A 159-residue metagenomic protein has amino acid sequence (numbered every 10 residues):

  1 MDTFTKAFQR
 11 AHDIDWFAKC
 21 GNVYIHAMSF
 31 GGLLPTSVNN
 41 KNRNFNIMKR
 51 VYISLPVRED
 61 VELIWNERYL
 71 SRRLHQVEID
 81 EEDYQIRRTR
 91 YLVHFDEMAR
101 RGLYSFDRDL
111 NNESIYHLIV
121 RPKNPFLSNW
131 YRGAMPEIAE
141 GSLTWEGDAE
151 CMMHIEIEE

Functional and structural regions predicted by a protein language model:
M1-T36, N42-R43: Short N-terminal edge-element motif at the start of the domain
K41-E159: Low-complexity intrinsically disordered segments
